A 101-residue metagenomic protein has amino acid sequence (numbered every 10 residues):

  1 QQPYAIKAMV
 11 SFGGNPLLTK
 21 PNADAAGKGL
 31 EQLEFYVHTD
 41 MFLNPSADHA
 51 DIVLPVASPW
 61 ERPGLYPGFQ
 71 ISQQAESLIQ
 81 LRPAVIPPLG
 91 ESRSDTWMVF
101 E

Functional and structural regions predicted by a protein language model:
Q1-E101: Non-catalytic alpha/beta scaffold blocks inside enzyme catalytic domains
